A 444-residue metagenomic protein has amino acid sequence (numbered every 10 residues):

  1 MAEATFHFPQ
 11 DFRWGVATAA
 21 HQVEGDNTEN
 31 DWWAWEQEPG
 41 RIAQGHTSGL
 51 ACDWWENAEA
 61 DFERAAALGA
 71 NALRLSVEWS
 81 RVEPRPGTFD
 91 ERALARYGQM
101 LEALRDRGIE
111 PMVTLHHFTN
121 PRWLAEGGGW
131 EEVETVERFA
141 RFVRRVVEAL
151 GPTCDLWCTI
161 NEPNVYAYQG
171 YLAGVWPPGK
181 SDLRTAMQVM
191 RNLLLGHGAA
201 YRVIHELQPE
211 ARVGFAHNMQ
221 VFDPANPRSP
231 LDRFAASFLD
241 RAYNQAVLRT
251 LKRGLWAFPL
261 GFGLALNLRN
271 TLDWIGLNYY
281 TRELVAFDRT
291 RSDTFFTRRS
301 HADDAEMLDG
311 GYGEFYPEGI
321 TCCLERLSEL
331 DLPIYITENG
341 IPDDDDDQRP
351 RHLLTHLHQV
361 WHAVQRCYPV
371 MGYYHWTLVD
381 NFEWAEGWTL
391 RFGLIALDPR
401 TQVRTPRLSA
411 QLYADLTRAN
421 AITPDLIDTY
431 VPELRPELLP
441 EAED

Functional and structural regions predicted by a protein language model:
A2-I42, P86, A95-D444: Active-site region of glycoside hydrolase catalytic domains
T18-A20, R64, V77-R81, H117: Short glycine-rich, polar/acidic loop-and-turn segments at beta strand-coil junctions
W33-L68: Aromatic- and Gly/Pro-rich amphipathic surface segment
S48, W55, P84-G87, A363: Short, flexible active-site loop motifs that bind/organize anionic cofactors or intermediates
D53-A60, L68, V77, R92-Q99 (+2 more regions): Generic alpha-helix structural propensity
N57-E78, N270-W274, R326: Catalytic domains of carbohydrate-active enzymes, especially glycoside hydrolases
V77-E91: Glycine-rich, proline-tolerant flexible connector loops at the mouths of alpha/beta enzymes
